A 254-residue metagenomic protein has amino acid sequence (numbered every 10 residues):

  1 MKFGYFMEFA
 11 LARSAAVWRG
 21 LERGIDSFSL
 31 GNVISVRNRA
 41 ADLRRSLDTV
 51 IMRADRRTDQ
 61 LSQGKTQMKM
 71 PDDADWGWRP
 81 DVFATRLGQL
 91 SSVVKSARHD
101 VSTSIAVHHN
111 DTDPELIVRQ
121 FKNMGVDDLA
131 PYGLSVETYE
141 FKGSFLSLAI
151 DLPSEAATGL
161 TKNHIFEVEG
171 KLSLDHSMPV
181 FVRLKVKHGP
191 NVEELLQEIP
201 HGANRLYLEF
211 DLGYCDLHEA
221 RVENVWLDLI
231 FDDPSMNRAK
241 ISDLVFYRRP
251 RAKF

Functional and structural regions predicted by a protein language model:
M1-D111, K253: Activation corresponds to long, low-complexity, non-globular regions
H109-Y132: Extracellular glycan-recognition surfaces and repeat-rich motifs
G125-L146: Short carbohydrate-recognition loop motifs
Y139-G159, G189-N191: Secreted extracellular polysaccharide-interacting domains
P153-S177: Extra-cytoplasmic beta-strand recognition segments
H176-V186: Beta-strand acidic-aromatic groove motif in beta-rich domains, primarily in extracellular
G189-V222: Extracellular carbohydrate recognition and processing domains and analogous Trp-centered ligand-binding platforms
G213-F254: Extracellular beta-strand ligand-recognition surfaces/modules
